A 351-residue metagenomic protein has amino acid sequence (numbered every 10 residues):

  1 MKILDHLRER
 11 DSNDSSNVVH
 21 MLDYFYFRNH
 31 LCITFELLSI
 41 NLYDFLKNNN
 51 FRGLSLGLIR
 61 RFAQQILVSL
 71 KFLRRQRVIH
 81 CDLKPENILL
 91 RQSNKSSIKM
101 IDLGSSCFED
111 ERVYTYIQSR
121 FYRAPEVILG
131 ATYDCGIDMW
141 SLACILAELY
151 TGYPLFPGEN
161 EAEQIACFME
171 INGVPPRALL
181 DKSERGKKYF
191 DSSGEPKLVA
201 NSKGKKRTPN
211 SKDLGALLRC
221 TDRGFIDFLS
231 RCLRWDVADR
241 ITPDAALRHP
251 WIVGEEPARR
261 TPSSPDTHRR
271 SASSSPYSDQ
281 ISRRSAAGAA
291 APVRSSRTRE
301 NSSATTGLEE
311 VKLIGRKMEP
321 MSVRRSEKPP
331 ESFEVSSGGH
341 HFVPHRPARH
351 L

Functional and structural regions predicted by a protein language model:
S16, N29-C32, L37-N94, R223-D227: Conserved alphaE helix
H20-N29: Short beta-strand micro-motifs within the conserved protein kinase catalytic domain, predominantly in the N-lobe
L89-Q118: Activation segment/activation loop of eukaryotic-type protein kinase catalytic domains
D138: Conserved catalytic-loop aspartate of Hanks-type protein kinases
P175-F228: C-terminal lobe substrate-recognition/regulatory segment of protein kinase catalytic domains
R240: Conserved HRD-motif arginine in the catalytic loop of eukaryotic-like protein kinases
G254-L351: Intrinsically disordered, low-complexity regulatory tails and linkers that flank structured modules
